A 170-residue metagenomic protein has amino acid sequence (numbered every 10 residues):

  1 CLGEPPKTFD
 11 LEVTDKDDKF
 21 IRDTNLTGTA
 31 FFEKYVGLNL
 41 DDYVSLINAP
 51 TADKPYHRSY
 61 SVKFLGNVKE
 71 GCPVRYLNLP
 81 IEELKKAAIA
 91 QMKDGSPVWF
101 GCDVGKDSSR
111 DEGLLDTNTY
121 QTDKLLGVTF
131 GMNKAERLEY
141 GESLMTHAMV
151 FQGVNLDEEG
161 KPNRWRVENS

Functional and structural regions predicted by a protein language model:
C1-S170: Long non-globular sequence segments
